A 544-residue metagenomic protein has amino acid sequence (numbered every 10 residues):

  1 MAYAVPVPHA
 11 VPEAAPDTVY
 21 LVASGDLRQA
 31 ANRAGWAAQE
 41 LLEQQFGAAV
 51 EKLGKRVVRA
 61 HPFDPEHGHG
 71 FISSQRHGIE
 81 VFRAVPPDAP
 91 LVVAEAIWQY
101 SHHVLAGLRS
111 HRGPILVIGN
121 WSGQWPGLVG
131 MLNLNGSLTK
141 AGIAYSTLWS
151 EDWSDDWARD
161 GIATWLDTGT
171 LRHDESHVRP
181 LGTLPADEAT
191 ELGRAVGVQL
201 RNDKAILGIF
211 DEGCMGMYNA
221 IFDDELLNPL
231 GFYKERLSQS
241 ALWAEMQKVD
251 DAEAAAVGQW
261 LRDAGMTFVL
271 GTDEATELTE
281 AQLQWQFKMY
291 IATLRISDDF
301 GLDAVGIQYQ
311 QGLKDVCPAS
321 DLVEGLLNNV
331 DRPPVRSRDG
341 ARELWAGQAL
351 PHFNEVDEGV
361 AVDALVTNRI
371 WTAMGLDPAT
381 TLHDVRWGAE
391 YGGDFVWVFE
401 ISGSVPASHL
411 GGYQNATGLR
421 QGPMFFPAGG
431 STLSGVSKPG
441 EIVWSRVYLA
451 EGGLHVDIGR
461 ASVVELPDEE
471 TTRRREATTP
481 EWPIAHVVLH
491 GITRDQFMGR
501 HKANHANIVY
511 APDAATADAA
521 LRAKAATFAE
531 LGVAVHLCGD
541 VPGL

Functional and structural regions predicted by a protein language model:
A2-V19, A23, A31-Q44, A96-W98 (+7 more regions): Anaerobic metallocofactor- and corrinoid-dependent redox/one-carbon enzyme cores, especially those from methanogenesis
A15-L21, R28, G54-V58, S122-D251: Cap/lid and interdomain-hinge subdomains that line or gate substrate/regulatory clefts in soluble alpha/beta enzymes
L21-A23, V58-H67, F82, A89-A96 (+2 more regions): Short glycine-rich or small-residue beta-strand-to-loop segments that form or flank ligand, phosphate, metal/Fe-S
R28-A30, E66-H69, Y100-H102, Q124-W125 (+5 more regions): Flexible loop/turn segments at secondary-structure boundaries
L53-V85, A244-A254: N-terminal beta-loop-helix "entrance" segment that forms/cooperates in small-molecule cofactor or anionic ligand
S74-A89, I291-D299: Short, well-structured alpha-helical segments in soluble
V85-L91, D152, S176-L184, A189 (+1 more regions): Extended, charge-rich low-complexity interaction segments
H103-L108, F222-D223: A short acidic, amphipathic alpha-helical/loop segment
